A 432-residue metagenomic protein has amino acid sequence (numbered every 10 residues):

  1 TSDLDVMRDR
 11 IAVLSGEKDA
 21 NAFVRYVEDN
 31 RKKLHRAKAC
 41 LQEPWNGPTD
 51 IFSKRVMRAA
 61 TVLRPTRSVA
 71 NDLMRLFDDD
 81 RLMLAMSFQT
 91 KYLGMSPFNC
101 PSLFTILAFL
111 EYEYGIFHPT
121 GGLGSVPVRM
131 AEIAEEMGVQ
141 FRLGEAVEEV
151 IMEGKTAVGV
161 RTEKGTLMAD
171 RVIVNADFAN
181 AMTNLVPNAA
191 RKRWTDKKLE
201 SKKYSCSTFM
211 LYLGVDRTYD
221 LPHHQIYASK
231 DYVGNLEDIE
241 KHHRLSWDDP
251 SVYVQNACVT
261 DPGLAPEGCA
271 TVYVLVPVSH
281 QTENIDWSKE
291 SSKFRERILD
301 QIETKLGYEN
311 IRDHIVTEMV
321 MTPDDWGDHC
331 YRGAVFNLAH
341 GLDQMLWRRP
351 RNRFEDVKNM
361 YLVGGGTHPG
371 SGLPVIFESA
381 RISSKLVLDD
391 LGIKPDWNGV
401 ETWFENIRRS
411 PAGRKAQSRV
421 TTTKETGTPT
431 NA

Functional and structural regions predicted by a protein language model:
T1-N99: Rossmann-like flavin
D79-L93, W247-Q255, Y308-P369: A glycine-rich dinucleotide-binding beta-alpha-beta segment and adjacent secondary-structure elements that constitute
A85-F117, F354-K358: Active-site-adjacent "gating/activation" loops or surface patches in catalytic cores
I106-E163: Helical element adjacent to the flavin cofactor pocket in flavoenzyme catalytic cores
E148-P266, F404: Mid-domain catalytic core of redox enzymes that form a hydrophobic substrate pocket/lid adjacent to a catalytic redox
E149-M152, L388-K424: Active-site-proximal substrate-binding core of FAD-dependent oxidoreductases
D216-P323: C-terminal segments that line or cap access tunnels to active or ligand-binding sites in enzymes and enzyme-associated
G365-L388: A conserved FAD-binding loop/helix module that cradles the flavin
